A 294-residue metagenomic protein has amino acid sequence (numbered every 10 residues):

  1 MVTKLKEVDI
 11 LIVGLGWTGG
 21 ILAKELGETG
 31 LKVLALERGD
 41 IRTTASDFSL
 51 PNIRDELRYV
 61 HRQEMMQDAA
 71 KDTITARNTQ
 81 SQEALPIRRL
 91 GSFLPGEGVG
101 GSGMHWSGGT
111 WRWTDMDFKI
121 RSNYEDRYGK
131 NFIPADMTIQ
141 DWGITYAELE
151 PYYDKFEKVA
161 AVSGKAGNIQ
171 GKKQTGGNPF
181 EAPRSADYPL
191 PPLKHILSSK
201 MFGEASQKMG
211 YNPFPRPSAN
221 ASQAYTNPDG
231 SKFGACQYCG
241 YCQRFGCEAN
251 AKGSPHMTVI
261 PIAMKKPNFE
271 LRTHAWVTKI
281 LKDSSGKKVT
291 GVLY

Functional and structural regions predicted by a protein language model:
V2-F132, T138-K155: N-terminal glycine-rich phosphate/pyrophosphate-binding loop and immediately adjacent elements
K6, P267, K287: Structured loop/turn residues at beta-strand edges in well-structured enzyme cores
V8, T273-W276, T290: Short beta-strand or tight-loop elements that sit immediately N-terminal to catalytic metal-binding acidic residues
I41-T44, W113-T114, A221-Y225, T278-L281: Flexible loop/turn segments at secondary-structure boundaries
F48-N52, P228-Q237, G286-K287: Short low-complexity, flexible loop/linker segments enriched in glycine and/or proline with clustered acidic
V60-H61, Q67-A76, A84-G91, N123-H274: Conserved redox-cofactor binding core of oxidoreductases
G96-G98, A219, S285-G286: A short catalytic or substrate-binding loop motif that flags glycine-/basic-rich loops and adjacent residues that bind
K279-Y294: Conserved beta-strand-loop-beta-strand element in the redox core of flavoprotein oxidoreductases
